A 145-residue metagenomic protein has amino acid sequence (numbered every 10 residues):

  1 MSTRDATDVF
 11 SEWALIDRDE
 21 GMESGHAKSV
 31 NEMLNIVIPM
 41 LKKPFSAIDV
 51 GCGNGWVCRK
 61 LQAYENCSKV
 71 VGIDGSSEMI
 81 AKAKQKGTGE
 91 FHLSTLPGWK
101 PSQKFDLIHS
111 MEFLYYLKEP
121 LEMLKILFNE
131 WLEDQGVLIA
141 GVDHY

Functional and structural regions predicted by a protein language model:
M1-M40: Conserved class I S-adenosyl-L-methionine
M40-S46: Short helix-loop-beta connector
P44, F105-D106: Local beta-strand N-terminus motif with an aromatic residue
I48-G98: Class I SAM-dependent methyltransferase SAM/SAH-binding core
H109: A conserved beta-strand element that flanks and buttresses the S-adenosyl-L-methionine
E112-F113: Short catalytic micro-motifs in class I SAM-dependent methyltransferases
L121-D134: A short glycine-rich, Lys/Arg-flanked "PGG" loop and its adjoining helix->strand segment in the class I
Q135-D143: Conserved beta-strand signature within the Rossmann-like core of class I S-adenosyl-L-methionine
